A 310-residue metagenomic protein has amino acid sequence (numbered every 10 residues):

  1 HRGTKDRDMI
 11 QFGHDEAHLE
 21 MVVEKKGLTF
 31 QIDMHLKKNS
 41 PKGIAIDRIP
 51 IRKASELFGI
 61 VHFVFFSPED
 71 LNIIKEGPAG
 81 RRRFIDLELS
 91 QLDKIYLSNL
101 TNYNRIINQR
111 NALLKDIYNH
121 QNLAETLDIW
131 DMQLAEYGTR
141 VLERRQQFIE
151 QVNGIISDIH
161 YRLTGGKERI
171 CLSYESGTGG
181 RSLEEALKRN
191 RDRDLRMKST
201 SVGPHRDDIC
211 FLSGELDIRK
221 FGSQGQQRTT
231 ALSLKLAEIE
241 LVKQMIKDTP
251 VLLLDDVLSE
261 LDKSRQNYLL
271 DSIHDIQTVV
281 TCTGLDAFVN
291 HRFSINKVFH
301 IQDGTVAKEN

Functional and structural regions predicted by a protein language model:
H1-I74, P78-G80, D86-L92, Y96 (+2 more regions): Nucleotide-state sensing region of NTPase/ATPase domains
Q11-D15, E24-G27, E56-F58, V242-I246 (+2 more regions): Conserved catalytic network of the ASCE P-loop NTPase/AAA+ motor domain
M21, Q277-G284: Structural recognition of the conserved hydrophobic beta-strand(s) that form the central parallel beta-sheet of P-loop
F63-F65, T278, V298-H300: Conserved beta-strand scaffold positions in the cores of enzyme catalytic domains, especially in NTP/NDP-utilizing
F66, L252-L253, V280: Hydrophobic positions in the central parallel beta-sheet of the AAA+
N72-I73, A79-D128, M132, L142: Long, charged N-terminal accessory/stalk domains
Y118-V251, E260-S264, Y268-D271, Q277 (+2 more regions): Conserved NTPase motor "head" modules and their coupling/switch loops across ABC/AAA+ ATPases, GTPases, and GHKL ATPases
D255-V257: Walker B catalytic acidic pair
